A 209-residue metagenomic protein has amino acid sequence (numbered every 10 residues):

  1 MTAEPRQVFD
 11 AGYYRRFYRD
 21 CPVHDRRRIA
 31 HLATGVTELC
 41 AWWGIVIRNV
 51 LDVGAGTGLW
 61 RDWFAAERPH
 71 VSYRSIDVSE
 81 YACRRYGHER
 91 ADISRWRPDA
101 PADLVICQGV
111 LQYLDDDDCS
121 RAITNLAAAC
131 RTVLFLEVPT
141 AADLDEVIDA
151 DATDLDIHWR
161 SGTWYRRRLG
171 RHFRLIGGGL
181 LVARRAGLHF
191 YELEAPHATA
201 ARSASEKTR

Functional and structural regions predicted by a protein language model:
M1-A100, L114-R121, N125-R209: Class I (Rossmann-like) S-adenosyl-L-methionine-dependent methyltransferase catalytic domain, capturing the SAM-binding
D103: Conserved active-site beta-strand-loop modules that form the wall/rim of enzyme catalytic pockets and either contain
I106: A conserved beta-strand element that flanks and buttresses the S-adenosyl-L-methionine
V110: Hydrophobic adenine-recognition pocket in adenosine-nucleotide-binding enzymes
